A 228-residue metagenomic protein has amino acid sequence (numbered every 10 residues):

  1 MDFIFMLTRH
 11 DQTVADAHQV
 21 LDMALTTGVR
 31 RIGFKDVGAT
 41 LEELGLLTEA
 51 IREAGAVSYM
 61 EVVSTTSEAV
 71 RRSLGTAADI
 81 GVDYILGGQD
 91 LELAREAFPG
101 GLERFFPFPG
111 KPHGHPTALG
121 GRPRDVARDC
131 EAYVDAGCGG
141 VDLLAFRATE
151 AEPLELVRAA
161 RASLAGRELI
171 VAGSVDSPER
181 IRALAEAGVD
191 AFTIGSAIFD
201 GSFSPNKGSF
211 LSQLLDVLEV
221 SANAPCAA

Functional and structural regions predicted by a protein language model:
M1-Y59, T65-E68, L74-I80, R122 (+4 more regions): Conserved N-terminal beta1-alpha1 strand-loop-helix module at the mouth
D2-T8, R30-F34, S58-V62, Y84-G87 (+4 more regions): Hydrophobic faces of well-ordered beta-strands that scaffold small-molecule active sites in alpha/beta enzyme cores
A15-H18, L47-T48, V70-L74, A97-P99 (+2 more regions): Distinct, well-ordered alpha-helical segments
G45, G120-R128, A151-R158, K207-Q213: Charged helix-capping and loop-helix junction motifs
I51, R95-F98, E103, A160 (+2 more regions): C-terminal helical cap(s) of enzyme catalytic domains, especially alpha/beta-barrels
G55, V63, S67-T149, S163 (+2 more regions): Conserved anion-binding
S67-D79, G121-R128, A159-I194: Catalytic cores of alpha/beta
I80-L93, A136-A148, S174, E179-R180 (+1 more regions): Glycine-rich phosphate-binding active-site loops on the catalytic face of alpha/beta enzymes
